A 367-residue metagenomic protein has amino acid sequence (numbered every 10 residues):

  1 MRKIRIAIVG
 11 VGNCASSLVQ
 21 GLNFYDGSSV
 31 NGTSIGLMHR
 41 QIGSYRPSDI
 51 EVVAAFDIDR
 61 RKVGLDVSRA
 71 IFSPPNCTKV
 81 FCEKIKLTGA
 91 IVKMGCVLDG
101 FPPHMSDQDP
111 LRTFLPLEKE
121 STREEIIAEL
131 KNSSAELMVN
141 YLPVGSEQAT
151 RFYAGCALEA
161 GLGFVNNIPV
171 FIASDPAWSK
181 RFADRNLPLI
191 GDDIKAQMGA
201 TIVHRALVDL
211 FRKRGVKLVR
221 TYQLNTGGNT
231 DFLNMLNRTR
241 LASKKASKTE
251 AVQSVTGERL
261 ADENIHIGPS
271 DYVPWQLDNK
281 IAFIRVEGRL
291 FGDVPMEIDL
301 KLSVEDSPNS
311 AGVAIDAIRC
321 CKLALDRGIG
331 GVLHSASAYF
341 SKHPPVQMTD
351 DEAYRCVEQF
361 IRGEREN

Functional and structural regions predicted by a protein language model:
M1-Y153, R238-K245, A282, F291: N-terminal glycine-/serine-/threonine-rich beta1-alpha1-beta2 phosphate-ribose binding loop of Rossmann-like
V9, S48-E51, K62, R69-C77 (+2 more regions): Active-site-lining helix/loop region of Rossmann-like oxidoreductase modules
V9, Y141, N167-I168, D192: Structural motif
M138, F164, M296: Receiver (REC) domain switch-region micro-motif
V144-E159, N167-P188: Rossmann-fold NAD(P)-binding glycine/threonine-rich loop
F164, P188-L189, L218: Hydrophobic beta-strand scaffold residues
P308-N367: NAD(P)-dependent Rossmann-like dehydrogenase/reductase catalytic/cofactor-binding core
